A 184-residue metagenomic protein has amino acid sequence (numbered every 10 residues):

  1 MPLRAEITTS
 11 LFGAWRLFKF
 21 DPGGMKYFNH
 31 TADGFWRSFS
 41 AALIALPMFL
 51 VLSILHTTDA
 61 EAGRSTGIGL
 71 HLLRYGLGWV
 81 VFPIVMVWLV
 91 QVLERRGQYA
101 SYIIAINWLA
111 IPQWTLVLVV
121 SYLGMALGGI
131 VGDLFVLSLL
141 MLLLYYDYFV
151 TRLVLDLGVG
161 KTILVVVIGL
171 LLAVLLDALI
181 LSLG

Functional and structural regions predicted by a protein language model:
P2-I104: Selected alpha-helical membrane-embedding segments in polytopic membrane proteins
A41-L50, W79, L109, Q113-V117 (+1 more regions): Hydrophobic alpha-helical transmembrane segments in multi-pass membrane proteins
S53-T57, M86, V90-E94, L116 (+3 more regions): Membrane-water interface at transmembrane helix exits
G76, V80, I84, A110 (+1 more regions): Residue-level signal for the membrane-embedded core of alpha-helical transmembrane segments, especially mid-helix
V81-F82, W108-L127, S182-G184: C-terminal halves and exits of single transmembrane alpha-helices
V85, Q98-Y99, I111, T115 (+2 more regions): Amphipathic alpha-helical interface surfaces
Q98-N107, G160-L164: Cytoplasmic-side transmembrane-helix entry/capping segments in multi-pass membrane proteins
S121-G184: Terminal transmembrane helical module of multi-pass membrane proteins
